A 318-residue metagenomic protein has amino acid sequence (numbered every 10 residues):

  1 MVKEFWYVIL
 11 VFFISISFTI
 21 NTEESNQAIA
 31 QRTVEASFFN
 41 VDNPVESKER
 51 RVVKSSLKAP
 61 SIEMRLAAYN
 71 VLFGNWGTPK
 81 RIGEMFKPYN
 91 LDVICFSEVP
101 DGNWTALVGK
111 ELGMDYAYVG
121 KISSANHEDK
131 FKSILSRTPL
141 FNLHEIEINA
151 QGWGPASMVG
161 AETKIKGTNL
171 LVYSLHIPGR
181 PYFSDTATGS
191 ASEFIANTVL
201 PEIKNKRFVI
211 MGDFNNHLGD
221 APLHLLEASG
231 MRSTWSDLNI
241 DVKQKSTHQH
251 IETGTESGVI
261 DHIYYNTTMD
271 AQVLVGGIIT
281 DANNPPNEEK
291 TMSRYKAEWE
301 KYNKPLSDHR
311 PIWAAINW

Functional and structural regions predicted by a protein language model:
V2-I9, T19-E111, S124, E128-D129 (+2 more regions): N-terminal, active-site-proximal structural segment of metallo-dependent hydrolase catalytic domains
N26-K54, L200-K206, N216-W318: Metal-dependent phosphoester-hydrolase catalytic domains
F38-V45, V93, S97-I177: Structured beta-strand-rich core segments of catalytic domains in phosphoester-bond hydrolases
V45-S55, G77-R81, G120, I146-A161 (+2 more regions): Alpha-helical scaffolding within the catalytic cores of extracellular/periplasmic polymer-degrading hydrolases
M64-V71, I82-T105, A161, V172-S174 (+4 more regions): Active-site beta-strand/loop signature of hydrolases that rely on acidic residues for catalysis
F73-P79, F96, T105, H144 (+3 more regions): Short, solvent-exposed loop/turn elements at domain surfaces
N103-T105, E128, P181-F183, L218-D220 (+1 more regions): Extracytoplasmic/secreted cell-surface and envelope-processing proteins
H176-I195, L218-E227: Active-site-proximal segments of metal-dependent phosphoesterases and phosphodiesterases across multiple
